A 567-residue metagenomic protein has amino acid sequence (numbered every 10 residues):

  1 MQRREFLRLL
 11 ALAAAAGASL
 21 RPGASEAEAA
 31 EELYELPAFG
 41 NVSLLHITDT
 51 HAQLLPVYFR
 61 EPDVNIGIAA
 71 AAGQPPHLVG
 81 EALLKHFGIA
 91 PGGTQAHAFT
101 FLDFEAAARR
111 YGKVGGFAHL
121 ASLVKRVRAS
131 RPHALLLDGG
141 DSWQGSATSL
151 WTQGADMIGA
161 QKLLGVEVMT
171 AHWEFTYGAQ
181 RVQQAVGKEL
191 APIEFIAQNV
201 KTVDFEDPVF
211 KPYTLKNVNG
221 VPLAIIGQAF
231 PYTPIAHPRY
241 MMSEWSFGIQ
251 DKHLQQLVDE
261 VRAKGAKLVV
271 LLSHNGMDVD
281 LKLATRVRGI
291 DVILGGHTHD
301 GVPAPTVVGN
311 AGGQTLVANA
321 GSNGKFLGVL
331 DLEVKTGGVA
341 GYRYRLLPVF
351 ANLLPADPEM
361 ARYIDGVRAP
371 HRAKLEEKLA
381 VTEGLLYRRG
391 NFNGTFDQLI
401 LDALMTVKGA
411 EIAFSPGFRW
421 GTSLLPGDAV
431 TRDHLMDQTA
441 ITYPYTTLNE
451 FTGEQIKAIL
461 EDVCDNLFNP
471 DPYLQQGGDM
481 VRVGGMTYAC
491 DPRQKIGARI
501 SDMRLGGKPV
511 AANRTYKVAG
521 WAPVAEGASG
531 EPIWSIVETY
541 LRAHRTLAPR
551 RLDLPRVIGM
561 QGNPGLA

Functional and structural regions predicted by a protein language model:
R3-A11, G17-N352, E359, N391-A403 (+4 more regions): Acidic, metal/ion-coordinating pockets
A30-S43, I47-A69, P192-Q198, K211-Y213 (+3 more regions): Feature captures C-terminal
H46, T285, N319, V367 (+5 more regions): Short, functionally important structural connectors and interaction interfaces within domains
E81-A82, Q95-F99, E333-V430, T439 (+2 more regions): A short C-terminal boundary segment appended to hydrolase-like catalytic domains
S122, R126-A129, Q184, Q256 (+11 more regions): Charged/polar, solvent-exposed surface patches and flexible loops
P222, L385-L386, T487, P509: Short, solvent-exposed loop/turn motifs
